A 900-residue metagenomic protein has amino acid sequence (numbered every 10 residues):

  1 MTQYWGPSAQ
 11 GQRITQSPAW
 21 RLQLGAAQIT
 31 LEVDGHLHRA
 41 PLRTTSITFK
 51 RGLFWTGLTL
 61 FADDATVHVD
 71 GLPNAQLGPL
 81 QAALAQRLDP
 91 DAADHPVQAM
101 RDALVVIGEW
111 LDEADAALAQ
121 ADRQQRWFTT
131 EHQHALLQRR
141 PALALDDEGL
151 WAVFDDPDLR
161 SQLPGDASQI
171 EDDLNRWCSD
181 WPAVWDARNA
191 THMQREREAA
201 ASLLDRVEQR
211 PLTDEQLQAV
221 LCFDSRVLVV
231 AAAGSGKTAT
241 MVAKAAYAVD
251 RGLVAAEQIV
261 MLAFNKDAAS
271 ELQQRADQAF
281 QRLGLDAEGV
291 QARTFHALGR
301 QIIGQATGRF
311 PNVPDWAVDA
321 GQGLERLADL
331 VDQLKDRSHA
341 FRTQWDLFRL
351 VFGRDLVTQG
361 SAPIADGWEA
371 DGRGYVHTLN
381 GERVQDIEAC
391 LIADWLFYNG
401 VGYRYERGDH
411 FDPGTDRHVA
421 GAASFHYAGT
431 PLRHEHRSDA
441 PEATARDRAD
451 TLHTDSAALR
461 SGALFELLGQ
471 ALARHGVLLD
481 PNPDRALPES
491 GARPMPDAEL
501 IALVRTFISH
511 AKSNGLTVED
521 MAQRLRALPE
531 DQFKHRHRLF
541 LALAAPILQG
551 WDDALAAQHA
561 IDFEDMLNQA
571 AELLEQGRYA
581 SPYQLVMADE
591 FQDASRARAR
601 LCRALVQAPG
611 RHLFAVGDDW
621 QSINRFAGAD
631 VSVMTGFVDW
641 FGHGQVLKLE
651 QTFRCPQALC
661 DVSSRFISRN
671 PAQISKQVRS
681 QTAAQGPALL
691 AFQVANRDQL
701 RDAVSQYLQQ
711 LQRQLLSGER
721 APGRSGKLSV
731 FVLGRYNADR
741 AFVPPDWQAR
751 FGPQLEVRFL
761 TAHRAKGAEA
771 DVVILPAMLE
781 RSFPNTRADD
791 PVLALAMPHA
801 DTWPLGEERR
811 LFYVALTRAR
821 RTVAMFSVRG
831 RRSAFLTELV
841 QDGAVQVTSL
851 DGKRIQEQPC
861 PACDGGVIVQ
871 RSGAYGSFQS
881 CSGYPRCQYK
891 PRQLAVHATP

Functional and structural regions predicted by a protein language model:
M1-T15, G35-V105: Acidic, Ser/Thr- and proline-rich intrinsically disordered linker/docking segments of eukaryotic scaffolds
S8, A19, G25, D64-G71 (+3 more regions): P-loop NTPase Walker
A119-R126, E257-Q258, A263-R349, R446-R505 (+1 more regions): Conserved P-loop NTPase-based nucleic-acid remodeling module centered on helicase motor cores
R140, A144-W151, D155-G165, D172 (+15 more regions): Conserved helicase NTPase motor core
T238-M241, G360-S361, G372-R373, H643-Q645 (+1 more regions): Helicase P-loop NTPase motor core
K266, A297-G308, Q621-R679, F692: Conserved coupling/interface region of RecA-like P-loop/ASCE motor cores
F759-V792: A short beta-strand element within the Helicase C-terminal
L779-R854, G873: C-terminal accessory regions
